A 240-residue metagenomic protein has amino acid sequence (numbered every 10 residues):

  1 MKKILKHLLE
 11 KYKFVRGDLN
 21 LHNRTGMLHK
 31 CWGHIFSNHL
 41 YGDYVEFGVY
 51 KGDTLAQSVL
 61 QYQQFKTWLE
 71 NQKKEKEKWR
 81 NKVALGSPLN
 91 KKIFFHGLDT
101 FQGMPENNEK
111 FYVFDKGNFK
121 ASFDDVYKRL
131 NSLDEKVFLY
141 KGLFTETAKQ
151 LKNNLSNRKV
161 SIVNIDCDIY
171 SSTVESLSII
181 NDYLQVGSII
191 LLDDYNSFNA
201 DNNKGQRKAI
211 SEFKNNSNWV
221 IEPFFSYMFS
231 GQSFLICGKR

Functional and structural regions predicted by a protein language model:
L5-K13, D18-L19, L40-R240: S-adenosylmethionine/decaboxylated-SAM
G26-H39: Conserved alpha-helix/loop element of class I SAM-dependent methyltransferases that forms part of the SAM/SAH-binding
